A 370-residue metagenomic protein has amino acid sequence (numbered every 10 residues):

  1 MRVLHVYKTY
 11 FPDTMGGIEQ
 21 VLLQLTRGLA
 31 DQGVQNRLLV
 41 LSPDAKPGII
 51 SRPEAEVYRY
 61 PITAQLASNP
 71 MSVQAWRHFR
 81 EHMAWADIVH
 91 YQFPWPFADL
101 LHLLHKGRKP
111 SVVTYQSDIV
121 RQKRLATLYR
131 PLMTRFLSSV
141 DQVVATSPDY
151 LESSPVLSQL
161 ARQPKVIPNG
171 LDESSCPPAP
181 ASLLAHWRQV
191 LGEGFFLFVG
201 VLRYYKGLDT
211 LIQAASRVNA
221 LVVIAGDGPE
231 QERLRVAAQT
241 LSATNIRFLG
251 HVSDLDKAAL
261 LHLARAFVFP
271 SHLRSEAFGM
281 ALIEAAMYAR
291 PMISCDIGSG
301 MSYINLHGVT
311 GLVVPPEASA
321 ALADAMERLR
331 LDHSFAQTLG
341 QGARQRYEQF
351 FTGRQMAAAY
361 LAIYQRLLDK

Functional and structural regions predicted by a protein language model:
L4, L184-V223: Conserved donor-binding/catalytic core segment of Leloir-type glycosyltransferases
V6-G16, V21-N69: N-terminal strand-loop element at the rim of the active site of nucleotide-sugar-dependent glycosyltransferases
R37-V40, Y58, M133-A181, E193 (+1 more regions): Donor nucleotide-sugar binding/catalytic pocket of nucleotide-sugar-dependent glycosyltransferases
Y91-A98: Short His-centered aromatic/hydrophobic patch
E232-L255: Nucleotide-activated donor-binding/catalytic signature segment of Leloir-type glycosyltransferases, i.e., the conserved
H262-A277, R290: Acidic donor-binding loop of glycosyltransferase active sites
M287-C295: Short hydrophobic beta-strand element within catalytic cores of glycosyltransferases and related nucleotide-activated
L306-G308, L312-S319, M326-S334: Conserved acidic donor-binding segment of nucleotide-sugar-dependent glycosyltransferases
